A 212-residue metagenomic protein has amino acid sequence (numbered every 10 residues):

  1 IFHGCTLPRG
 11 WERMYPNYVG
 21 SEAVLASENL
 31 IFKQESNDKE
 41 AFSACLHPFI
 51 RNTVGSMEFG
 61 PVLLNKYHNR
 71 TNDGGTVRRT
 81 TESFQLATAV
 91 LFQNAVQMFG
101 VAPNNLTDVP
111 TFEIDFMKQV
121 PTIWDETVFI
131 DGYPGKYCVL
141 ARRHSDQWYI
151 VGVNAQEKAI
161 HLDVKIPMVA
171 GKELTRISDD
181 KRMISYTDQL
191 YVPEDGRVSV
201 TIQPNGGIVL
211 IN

Functional and structural regions predicted by a protein language model:
I1-V77: Aromatic- and carboxylate-enriched substrate-binding clefts and catalytic-loop regions of carbohydrate-active enzymes
F2-C5, V151-V153, I177, I211: Generic beta-strand/beta-sheet core signal
F2-G4, S27, I31-F32, Q97-L106 (+1 more regions): Acidic/polar loop patches that form or flank catalytic/metal-binding clefts of enzymes that bind anionic ligands
G74-G75, Q85-Q97, P103-N104: Catalytic domains of carbohydrate-active enzymes that cleave complex glycans
A102-Y149, V153, D180-T187: Glycan-recognition and catalytic regions of carbohydrate-active enzymes
Y133-A170, N205-I211: Carbohydrate-binding surface patches
P167-R182: Solvent-exposed beta-hairpin/edge-strand motifs
Q189-N212: C-terminal beta-strand-rich structural cap/linker in extracellular carbohydrate-active enzymes
